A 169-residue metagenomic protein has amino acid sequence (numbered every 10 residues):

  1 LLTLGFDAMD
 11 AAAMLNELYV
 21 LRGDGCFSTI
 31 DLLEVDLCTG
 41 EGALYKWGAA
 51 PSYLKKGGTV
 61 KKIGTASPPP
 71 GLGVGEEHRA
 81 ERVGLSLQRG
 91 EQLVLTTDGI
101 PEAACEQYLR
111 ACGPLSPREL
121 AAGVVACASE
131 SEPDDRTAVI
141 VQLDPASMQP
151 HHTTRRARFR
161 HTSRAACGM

Functional and structural regions predicted by a protein language model:
L1-G57, G64, A80: Catalytic core of PPM/PP2C metal-dependent serine/threonine phosphatase domains
L4-A11, A111-E119: Short, charged, surface-exposed loops that flank catalytic or proteolytic processing sites
L15, D135-R136: Catalytic palm active-site di-aspartate
G25-I30, K62-C105, S129-P133: Acidic loop->beta-strand submotif enriched in PP2C/PPM serine/threonine phosphatases
V94-T96, T137-Q142: Conserved active-site loop/cleft motifs that coordinate metal ions or position small ligands
E102-E106, S147-P150: Short active-site-adjacent structural elements
L115-D134: A short, conserved beta-to-alpha structural element at the edge of catalytic cores that scaffolds binding
V139-M169: Activation on terminal intrinsically disordered regulatory regions flanking enzyme cores
